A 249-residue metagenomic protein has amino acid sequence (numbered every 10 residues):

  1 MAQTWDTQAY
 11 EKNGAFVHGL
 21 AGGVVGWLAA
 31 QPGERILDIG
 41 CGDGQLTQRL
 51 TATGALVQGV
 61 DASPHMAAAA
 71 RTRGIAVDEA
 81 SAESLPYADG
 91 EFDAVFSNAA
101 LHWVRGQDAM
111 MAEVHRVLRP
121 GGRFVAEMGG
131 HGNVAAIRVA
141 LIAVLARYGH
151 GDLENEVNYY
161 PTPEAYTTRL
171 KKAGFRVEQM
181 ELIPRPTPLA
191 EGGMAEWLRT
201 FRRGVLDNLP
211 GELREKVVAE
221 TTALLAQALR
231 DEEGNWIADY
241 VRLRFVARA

Functional and structural regions predicted by a protein language model:
M1-E34, Q45-R49, M66-A69: Conserved class I S-adenosyl-L-methionine
R35-S84, A94: Class I SAM-dependent methyltransferase SAM/SAH-binding core
A94-Q107: A short SAM/SAH-binding and catalytic strip from SAM-dependent methyltransferases
D108-R123: A short glycine-rich, Lys/Arg-flanked "PGG" loop and its adjoining helix->strand segment in the class I
R123-Y148: Conserved class I S-adenosyl-L-methionine
Y159-A173: Short alpha-helix
A173, E178-E233: C-terminal helical/coil "lid" or tail adjacent to the Rossmann-like core of SAM-dependent
L243-A249: Core SAM-dependent methyltransferase catalytic element
